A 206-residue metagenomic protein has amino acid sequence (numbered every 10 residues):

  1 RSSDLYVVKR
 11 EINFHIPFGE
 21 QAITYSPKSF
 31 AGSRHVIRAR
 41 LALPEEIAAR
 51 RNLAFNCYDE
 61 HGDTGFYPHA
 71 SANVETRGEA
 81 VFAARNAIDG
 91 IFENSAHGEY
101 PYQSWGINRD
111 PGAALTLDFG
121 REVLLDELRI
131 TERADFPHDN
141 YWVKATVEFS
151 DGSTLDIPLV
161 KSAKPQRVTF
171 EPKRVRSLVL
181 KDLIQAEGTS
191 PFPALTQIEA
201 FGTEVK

Functional and structural regions predicted by a protein language model:
R1-D4, F92-L155, L159, K164 (+1 more regions): Aromatic, loop-rich ligand-recognition surfaces of beta-strand-rich domains
R1-F18: Long, low-complexity intrinsically disordered regions enriched in Ser/Thr, Asp/Glu, Pro/Gly
N13-A114, D118, P137-N140: Disordered, acidic Ser/Thr/Pro-rich linker "stalks" and the adjacent N-terminal cap of the next globular domain
